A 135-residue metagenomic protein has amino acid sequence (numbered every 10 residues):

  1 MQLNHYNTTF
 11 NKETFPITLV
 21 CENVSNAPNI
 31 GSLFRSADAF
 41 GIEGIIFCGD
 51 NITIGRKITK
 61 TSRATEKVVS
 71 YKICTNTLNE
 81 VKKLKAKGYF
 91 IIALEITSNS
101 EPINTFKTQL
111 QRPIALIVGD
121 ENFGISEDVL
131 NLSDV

Functional and structural regions predicted by a protein language model:
M1-V135: Post-transcriptional modification and biogenesis factors for structured RNAs of the translation apparatus
